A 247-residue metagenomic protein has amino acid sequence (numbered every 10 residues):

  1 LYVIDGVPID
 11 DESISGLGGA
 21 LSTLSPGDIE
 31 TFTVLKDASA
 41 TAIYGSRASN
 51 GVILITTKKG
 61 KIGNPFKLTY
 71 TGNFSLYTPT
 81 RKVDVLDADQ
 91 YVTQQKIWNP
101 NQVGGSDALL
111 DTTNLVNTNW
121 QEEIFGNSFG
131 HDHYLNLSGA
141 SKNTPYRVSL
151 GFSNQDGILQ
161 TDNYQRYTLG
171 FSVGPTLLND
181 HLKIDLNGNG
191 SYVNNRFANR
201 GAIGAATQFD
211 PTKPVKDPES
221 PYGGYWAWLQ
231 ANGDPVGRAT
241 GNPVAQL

Functional and structural regions predicted by a protein language model:
V7-K36: Short acidic/polar hinge/loop motifs at secondary-structure boundaries that mediate gating or recognition
P26, G130, S141-K142, L178-D180: Outer-membrane beta-barrel channels and translocator barrels
P26-T69, G130-D132, G151-D156: A beta-strand signature from Gram-negative outer-membrane beta-barrel systems, especially the internal plug domain
L35, T56-K58, N136-A140, S149 (+3 more regions): Transmembrane beta-barrel domains of outer membrane proteins
N50, G130-Y134, Y164-G170: Transmembrane beta-barrel architecture of outer-membrane proteins
I62-N117, I158-L159, T168, S172-L247: Surface-exposed loop/interface segments of Gram-negative outer-membrane beta-barrel transport/assembly proteins
L110-S138, K142-N143: Outer-membrane beta-barrel transmembrane domain signature of Gram-negative proteins, especially the mid-to-C-terminal
F125-N127, Q160-Q165: Replace "Gram-negative outer membrane beta-barrel proteins" with "bacterial and organellar outer membrane beta-barrel
